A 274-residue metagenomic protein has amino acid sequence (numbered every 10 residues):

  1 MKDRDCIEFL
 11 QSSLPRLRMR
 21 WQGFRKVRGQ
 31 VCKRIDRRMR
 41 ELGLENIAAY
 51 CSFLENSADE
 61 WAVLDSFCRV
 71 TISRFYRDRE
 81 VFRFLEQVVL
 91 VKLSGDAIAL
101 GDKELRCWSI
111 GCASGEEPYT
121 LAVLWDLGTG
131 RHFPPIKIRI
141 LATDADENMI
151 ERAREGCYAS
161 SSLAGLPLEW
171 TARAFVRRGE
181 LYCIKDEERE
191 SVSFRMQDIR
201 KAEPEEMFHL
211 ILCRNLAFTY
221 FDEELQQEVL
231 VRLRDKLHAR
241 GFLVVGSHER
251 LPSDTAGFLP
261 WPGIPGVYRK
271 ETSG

Functional and structural regions predicted by a protein language model:
K2-W108: Conserved AdoMet
D102-G115, L141: Conserved class I S-adenosyl-L-methionine
I110, R131-L212, L216-L225, R250-P252: Extended basic-aromatic, gly/pro-enriched interface segments that bind polyanionic ligands
S114-F133: Conserved SAM-binding loop of SAM-dependent methyltransferases across substrates and taxa, primarily the Class I
Q227-A239: A short glycine-rich, Lys/Arg-flanked "PGG" loop and its adjoining helix->strand segment in the class I
A239-S247: Conserved beta-strand signature within the Rossmann-like core of class I S-adenosyl-L-methionine
S253-G274: Core SAM-dependent methyltransferase catalytic element
